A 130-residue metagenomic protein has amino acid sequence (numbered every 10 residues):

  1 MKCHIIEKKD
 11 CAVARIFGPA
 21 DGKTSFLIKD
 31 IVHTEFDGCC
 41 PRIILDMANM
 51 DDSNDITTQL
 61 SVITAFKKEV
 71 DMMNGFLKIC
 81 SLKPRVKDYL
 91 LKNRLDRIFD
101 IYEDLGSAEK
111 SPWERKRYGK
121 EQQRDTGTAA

Functional and structural regions predicted by a protein language model:
M1-R15, L27: Short beta-strand/loop segment at the start of cytosolic alpha/beta domains
D10, P84, G106: Residues that form or immediately flank small-molecule/cofactor binding pockets and catalytic motifs
C11, F99-D100: Short, conserved active-site loop motifs that form the nucleotide-linked donor/cofactor pocket
G22-H33, D37-F99: Amphipathic alpha-helical interaction surfaces in cytosolic regulatory modules
I101-A130: A charged, well-structured terminal subsegment
